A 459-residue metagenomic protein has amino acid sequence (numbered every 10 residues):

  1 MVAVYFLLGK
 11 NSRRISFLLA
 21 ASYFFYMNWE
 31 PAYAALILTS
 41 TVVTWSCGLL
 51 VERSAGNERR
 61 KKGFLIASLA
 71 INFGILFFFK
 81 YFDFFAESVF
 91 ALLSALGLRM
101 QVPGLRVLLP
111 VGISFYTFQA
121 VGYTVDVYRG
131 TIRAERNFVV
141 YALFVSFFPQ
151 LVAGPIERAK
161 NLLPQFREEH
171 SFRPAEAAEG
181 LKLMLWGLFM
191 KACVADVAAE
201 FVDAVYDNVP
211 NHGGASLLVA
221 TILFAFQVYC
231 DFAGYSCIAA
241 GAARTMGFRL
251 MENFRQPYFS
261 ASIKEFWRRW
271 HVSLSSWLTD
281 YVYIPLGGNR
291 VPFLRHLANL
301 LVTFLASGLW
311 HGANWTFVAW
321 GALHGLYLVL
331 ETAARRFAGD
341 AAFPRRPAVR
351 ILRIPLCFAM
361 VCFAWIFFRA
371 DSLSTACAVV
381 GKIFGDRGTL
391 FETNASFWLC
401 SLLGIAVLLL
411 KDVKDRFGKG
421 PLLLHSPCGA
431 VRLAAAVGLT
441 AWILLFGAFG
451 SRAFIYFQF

Functional and structural regions predicted by a protein language model:
M1-Q458: Membrane-embedded transmembrane alpha-helical bundles that form the catalytic cores of multi-pass lipid-modifying
